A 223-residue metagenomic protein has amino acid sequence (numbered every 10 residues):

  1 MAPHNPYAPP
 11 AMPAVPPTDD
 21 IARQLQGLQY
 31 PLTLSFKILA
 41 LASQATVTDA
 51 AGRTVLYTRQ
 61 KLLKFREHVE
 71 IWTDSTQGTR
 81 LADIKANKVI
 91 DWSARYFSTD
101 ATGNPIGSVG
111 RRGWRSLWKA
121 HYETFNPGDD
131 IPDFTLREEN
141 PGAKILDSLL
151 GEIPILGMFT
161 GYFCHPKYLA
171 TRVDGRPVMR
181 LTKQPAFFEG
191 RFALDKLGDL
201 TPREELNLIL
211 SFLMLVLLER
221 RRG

Functional and structural regions predicted by a protein language model:
A2-G223: Intrinsically disordered, low-complexity proline/glycine-rich segments
